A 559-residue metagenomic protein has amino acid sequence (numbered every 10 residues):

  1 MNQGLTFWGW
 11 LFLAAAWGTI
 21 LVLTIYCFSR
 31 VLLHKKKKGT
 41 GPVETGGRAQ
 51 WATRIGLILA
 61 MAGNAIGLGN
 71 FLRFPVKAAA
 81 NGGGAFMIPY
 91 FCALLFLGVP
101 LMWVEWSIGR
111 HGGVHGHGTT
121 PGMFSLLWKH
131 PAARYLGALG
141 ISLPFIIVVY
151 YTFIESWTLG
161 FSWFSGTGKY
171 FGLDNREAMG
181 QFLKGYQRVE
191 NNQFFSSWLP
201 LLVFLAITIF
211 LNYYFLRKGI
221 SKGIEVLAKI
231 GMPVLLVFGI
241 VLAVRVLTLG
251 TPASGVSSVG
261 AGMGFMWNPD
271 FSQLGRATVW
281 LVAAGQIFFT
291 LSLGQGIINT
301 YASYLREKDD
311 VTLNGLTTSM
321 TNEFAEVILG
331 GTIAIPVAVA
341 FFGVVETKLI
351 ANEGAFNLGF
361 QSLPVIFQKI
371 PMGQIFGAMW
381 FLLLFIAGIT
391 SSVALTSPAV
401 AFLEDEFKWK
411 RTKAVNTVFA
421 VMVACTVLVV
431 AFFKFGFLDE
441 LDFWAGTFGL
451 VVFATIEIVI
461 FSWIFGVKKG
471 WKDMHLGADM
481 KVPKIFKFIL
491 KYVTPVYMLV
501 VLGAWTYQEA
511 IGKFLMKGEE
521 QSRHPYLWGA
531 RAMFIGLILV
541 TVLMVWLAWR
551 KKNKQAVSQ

Functional and structural regions predicted by a protein language model:
N2, T45-A49, K77-N81, H111 (+8 more regions): Inter-helical loop and helix-membrane interface segments of multi-pass membrane transporters/permeases
L33-L72, L101-W106, R110-A138, R306-D310 (+2 more regions): Membrane-interface "cap" regions at the ends of multi-pass membrane proteins
G47-I55, E225-I389, V393, E406-K408 (+2 more regions): Membrane-embedded translocation segments of transport machinery
G56-A93, I297-N299, L305, N314-L316 (+3 more regions): Transmembrane helix-boundary motif of multi-pass solute transporters/channels
G56-L57, M61, G137-I141, K169-R217 (+5 more regions): Transmembrane alpha-helical segments of multi-pass small-molecule transport proteins
L68-K77, G84, N212-K222, A243-G260 (+9 more regions): Transmembrane helix-loop junctions in multi-pass membrane proteins
A78-W106, P200-L201, L450, A530-V540: Extracellular loop-to-transmembrane helix junctions
L136-I141, F407-F419, W444-A530, S558-Q559: C-terminal membrane-solvent junction of multi-pass transporters and transport-like membrane proteins
